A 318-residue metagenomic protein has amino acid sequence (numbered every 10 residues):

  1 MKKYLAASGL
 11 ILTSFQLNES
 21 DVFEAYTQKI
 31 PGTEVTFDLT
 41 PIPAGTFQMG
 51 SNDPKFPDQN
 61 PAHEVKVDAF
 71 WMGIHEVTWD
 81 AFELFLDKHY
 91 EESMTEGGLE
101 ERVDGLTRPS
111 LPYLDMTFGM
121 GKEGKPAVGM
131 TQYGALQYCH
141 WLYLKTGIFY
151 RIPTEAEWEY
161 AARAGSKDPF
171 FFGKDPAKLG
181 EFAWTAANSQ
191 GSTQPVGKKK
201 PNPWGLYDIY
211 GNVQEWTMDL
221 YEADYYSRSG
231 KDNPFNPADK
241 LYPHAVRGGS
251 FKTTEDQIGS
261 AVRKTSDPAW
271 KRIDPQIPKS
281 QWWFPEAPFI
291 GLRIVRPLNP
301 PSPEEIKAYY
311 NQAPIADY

Functional and structural regions predicted by a protein language model:
Y4-T13: Sec-dependent N-terminal signal peptides
L12-V22: Bacterial Sec-dependent signal peptides at the C-terminal "C-region" and cleavage site
E19, F56-V65, S166, Q190-S192 (+1 more regions): Surface-exposed recognition segments
I30, A62, A127, P195-K198 (+1 more regions): Short Gly/Pro-enriched turn/cap motifs at secondary-structure boundaries
E34-M49: Mature N-terminal segment immediately following signal peptide/propeptide cleavage in secreted/periplasmic
F37-D38, I148-F149, P201-W204: Short loop/turn microsegments at loop-to-beta-strand junctions
M49-S51, K66-F172, M218-E222, Y226 (+1 more regions): Active-site microenvironments of metalloenzymes and redox enzymes
E181-Y210, P237-K240: Short, well-ordered junction/capping motifs at the entry into regular secondary structure
